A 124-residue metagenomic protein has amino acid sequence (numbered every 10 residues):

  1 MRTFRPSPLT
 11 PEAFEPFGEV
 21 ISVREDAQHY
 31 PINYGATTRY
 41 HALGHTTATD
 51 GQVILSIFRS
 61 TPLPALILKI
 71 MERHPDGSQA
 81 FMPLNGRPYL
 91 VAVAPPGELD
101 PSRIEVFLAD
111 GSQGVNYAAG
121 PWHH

Functional and structural regions predicted by a protein language model:
M1-V106: Non-catalytic, conserved peripheral segments adjacent to functional cores
L108-W122: Conserved metal-binding segment of the jelly-roll/cupin
